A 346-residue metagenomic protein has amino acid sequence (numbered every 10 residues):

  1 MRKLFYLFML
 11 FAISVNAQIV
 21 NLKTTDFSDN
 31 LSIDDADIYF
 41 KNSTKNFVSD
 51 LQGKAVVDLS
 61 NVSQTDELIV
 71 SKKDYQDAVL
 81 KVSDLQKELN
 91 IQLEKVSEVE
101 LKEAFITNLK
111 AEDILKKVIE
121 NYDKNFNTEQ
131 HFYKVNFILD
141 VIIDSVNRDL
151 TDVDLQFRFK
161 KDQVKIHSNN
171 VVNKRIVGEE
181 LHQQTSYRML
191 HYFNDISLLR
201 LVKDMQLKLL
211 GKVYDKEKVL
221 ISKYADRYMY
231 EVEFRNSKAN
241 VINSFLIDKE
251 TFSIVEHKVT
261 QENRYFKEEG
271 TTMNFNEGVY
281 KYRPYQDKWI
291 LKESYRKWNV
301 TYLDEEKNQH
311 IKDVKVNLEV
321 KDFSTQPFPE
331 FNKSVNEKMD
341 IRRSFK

Functional and structural regions predicted by a protein language model:
M1-L22: Bacterial Sec-dependent N-terminal signal peptides
Q18-I33: Structural motif
I33-Y39, L68-S71, I91, L101-L109 (+1 more regions): N-terminal secretion/transport leader regions
T44-V56: Short, acidic Ser/Thr/Gly-rich low-complexity loop/linker segments typical of extracellular and cell-surface proteins
V56-T65: Short Pro-Gly-centered beta-turn/loop motif in secreted/extracellular proteins
I69-L80: A short, solvent-exposed loop/turn motif at the edges and junctions of modular extracellular/periplasmic domains
L93-Y228, F275-E277, R283-K346: Surface-exposed, low-complexity/disordered segments and acidic/polar micro-motifs at processing/linker regions
D204-T260: Extended beta-strand-rich segments in extracellular/periplasmic secretory proteins, especially within noncatalytic
